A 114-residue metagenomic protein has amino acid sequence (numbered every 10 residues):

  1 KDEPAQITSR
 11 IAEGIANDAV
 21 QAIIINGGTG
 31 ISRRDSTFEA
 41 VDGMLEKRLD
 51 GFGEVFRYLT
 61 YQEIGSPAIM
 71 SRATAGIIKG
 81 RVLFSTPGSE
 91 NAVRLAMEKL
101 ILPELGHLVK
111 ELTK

Functional and structural regions predicted by a protein language model:
K1-K114: Non-catalytic beta/alpha edge segments that cap or flank active sites
